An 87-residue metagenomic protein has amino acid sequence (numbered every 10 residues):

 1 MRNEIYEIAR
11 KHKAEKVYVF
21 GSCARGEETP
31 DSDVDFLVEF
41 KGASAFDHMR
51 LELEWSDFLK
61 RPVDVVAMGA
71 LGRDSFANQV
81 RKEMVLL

Functional and structural regions predicted by a protein language model:
M1-Y18, A24-P30, K41-L87: Catalytic core of pol beta-like nucleotidyltransferases
D35-V38: Short beta-strand->loop micro-motif that forms the acidic, two-metal-ion catalytic signature in nucleotide-processing
